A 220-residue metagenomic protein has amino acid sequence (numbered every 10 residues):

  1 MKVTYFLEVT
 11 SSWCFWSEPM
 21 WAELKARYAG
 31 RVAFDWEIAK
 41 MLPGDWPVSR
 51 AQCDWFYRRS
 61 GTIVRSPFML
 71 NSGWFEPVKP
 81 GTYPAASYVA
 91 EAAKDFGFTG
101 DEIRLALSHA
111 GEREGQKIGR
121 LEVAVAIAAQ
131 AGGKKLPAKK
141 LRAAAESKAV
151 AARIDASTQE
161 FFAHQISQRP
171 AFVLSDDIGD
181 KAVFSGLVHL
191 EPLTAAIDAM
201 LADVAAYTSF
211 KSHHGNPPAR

Functional and structural regions predicted by a protein language model:
M1-T4: Extreme N-terminal starter segment of soluble prokaryotic enzymes
F6, T10, E18-A26, H109-R220: C-terminal cap of thioredoxin/glutaredoxin-like
W13: Short, cysteine/histidine-rich loop/knuckle motifs that typically chelate Zn2+
W16-E114, K211-P217: Structural alpha/beta surface segment adjacent to cysteine/selenocysteine redox centers across thiol/disulfide enzymes
